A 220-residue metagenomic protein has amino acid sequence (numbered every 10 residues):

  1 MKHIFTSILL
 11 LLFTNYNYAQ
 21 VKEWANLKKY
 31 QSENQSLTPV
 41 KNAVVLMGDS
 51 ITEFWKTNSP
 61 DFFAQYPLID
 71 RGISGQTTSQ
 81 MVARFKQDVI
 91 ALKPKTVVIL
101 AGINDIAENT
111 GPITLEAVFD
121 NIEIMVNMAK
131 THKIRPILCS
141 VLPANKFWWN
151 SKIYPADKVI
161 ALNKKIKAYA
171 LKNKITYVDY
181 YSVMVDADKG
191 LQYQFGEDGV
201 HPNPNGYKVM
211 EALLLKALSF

Functional and structural regions predicted by a protein language model:
M1-V21: Bacterial Sec-dependent N-terminal signal peptides
Y18-T96: Serine-esterase "nucleophile elbow" of acetyl-processing enzymes
A43-G48, L68-G72, T96-A101, P136-S140 (+2 more regions): Structural recognition of the beta-strand scaffold that forms the well-ordered cores of secreted hydrolase catalytic
S50-F54, S74-T78, I103-E108, L142-K146 (+2 more regions): Solvent-exposed loop/turn segments at secondary-structure junctions within structured extracellular/periplasmic domains
G75-A83, P112-I122: Glycine-rich anion/phosphate-binding loops
L100-I106, V126-V159: Active-site segments of SGNH/GDSL-like serine hydrolases that catalyze O-acetyl group transfer/hydrolysis on lipids
T114-C139, K167-I175: Charged, glycine-enriched surface loops/patches that mediate electrostatic binding to polyanionic ligands
L142-F220: Catalytic His-Asp segment of secreted/periplasmic serine-dependent ester chemistry enzymes
